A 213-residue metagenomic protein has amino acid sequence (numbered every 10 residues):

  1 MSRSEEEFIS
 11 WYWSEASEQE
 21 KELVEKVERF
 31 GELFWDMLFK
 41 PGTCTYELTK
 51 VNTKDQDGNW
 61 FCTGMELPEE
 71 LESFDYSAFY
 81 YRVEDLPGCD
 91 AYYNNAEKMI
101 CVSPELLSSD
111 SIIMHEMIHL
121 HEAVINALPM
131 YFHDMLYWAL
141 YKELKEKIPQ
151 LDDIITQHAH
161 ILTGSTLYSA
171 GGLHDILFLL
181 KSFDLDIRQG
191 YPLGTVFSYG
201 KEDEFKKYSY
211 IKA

Functional and structural regions predicted by a protein language model:
M1-S14: Acidic, serine/threonine- and proline/glycine-rich low-complexity repeats
M1-S2, Y46-K50, D57, F61 (+2 more regions): Non-catalytic substrate-recognition and accessory regions of acyl/acetyltransferase enzymes
S10-W11, L48-K50, E72-P87: Propeptide-to-catalytic entry region of secreted or membrane-anchored zinc metalloproteases
A16, K26, G31-T43, P68-E69 (+5 more regions): Metalloprotease/metallohydrolase-associated module, dominated by Zn2+-dependent proteases
A16-K26, K50-N52: Short helix-coil boundary/hinge micro-motifs
N52-K54, K98: Composition-driven recognition of long, C-terminal low-complexity regions enriched in serine/threonine
S111-V124: Active-site recognition of the HExxH zinc-binding catalytic motif
